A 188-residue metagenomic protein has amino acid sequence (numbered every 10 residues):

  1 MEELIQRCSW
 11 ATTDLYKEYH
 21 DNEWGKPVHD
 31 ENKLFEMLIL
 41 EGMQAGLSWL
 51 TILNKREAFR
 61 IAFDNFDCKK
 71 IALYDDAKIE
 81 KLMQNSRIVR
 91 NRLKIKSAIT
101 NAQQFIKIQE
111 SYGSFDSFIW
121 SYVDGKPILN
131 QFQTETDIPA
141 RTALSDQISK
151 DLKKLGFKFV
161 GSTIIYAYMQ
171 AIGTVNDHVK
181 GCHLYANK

Functional and structural regions predicted by a protein language model:
M1-K188: HhH-family (HhH-GPD) DNA N-glycosylase catalytic core used in base-excision repair
